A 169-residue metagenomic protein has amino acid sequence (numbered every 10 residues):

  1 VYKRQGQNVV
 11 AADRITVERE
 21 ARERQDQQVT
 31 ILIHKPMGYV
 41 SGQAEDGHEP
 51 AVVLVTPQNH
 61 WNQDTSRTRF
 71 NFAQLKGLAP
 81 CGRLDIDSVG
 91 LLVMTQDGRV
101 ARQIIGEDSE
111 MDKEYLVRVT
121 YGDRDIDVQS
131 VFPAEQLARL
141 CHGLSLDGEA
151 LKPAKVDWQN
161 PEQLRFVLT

Functional and structural regions predicted by a protein language model:
K3-T169: Basic, flexible Lys/Arg- and Gly-enriched helix-loop patches that mediate nucleic-acid binding at interfaces with rRNA
